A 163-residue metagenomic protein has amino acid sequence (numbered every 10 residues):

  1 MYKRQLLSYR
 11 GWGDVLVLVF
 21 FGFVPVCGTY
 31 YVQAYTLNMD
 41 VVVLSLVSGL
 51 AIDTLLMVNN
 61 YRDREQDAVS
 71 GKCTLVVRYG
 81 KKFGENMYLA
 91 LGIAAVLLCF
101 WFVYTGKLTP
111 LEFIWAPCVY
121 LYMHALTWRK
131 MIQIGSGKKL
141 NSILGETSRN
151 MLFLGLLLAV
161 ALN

Functional and structural regions predicted by a protein language model:
K3-R10, L56, N60, E65 (+1 more regions): C-terminal ends of transmembrane helices
K3-T36, D40: Intramembrane alpha-helical segments
R10, L126-L154: Interfacial loop-to-transmembrane junctions
V15-V19, V42-L46, E85-L89, F113-A116: Hydrophobic alpha-helical transmembrane segments
V15-Y30, S48, V77-K81, L144-L158: Small-residue-rich segments of transmembrane alpha-helices in multi-pass membrane proteins, especially helix faces
P25-L46, L97-F113, L157-N163: Helix-coil boundary and interhelical linker segments in multi-pass alpha-helical membrane proteins
D53-I93: Solvent-exposed interhelical
L89-G137: Transmembrane helix-loop-helix
